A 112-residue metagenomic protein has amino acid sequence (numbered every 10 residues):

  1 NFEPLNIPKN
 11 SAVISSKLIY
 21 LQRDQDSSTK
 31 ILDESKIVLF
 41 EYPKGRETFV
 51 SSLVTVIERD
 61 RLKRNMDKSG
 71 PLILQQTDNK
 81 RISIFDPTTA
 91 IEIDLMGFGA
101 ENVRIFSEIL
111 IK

Functional and structural regions predicted by a protein language model:
N1-K17, Q25-S69, A100-K112: A low-complexity, Ser/Thr/Gly/Pro-enriched, surface-exposed linker/loop concept that marks segments flanking
D24-I37, D78-E92: Extracellular/lumenal glycan-associated surfaces
L62-I82: A short, charged
Q76-A90, M96-N102, S107-K112: Soluble extracytoplasmic domains of inner/organellar membrane proteins
